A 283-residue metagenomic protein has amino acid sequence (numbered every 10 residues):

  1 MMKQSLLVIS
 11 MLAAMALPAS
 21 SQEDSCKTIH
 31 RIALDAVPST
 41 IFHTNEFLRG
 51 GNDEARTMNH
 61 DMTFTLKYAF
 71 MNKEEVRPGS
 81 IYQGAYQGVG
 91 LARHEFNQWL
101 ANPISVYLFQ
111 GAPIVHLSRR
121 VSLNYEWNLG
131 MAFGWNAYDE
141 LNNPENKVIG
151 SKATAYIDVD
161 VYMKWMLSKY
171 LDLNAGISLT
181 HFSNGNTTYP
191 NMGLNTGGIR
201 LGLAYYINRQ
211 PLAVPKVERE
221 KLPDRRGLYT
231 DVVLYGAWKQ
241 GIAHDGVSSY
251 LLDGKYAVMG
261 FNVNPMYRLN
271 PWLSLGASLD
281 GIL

Functional and structural regions predicted by a protein language model:
T28-H30, M58-F64, L100-V106, S151-I157 (+3 more regions): Residues that define the transmembrane beta-barrel architecture of outer-membrane proteins
H30-A55, R77-S80, S122-I157, Y162-S168: Outer-membrane beta-barrel translocator/channel fold
R31, E54-F96, Y250-L283: Glycine- and aromatic-enriched membrane insertion/assembly motifs of diderm outer-membrane and organelle channel
I32-A36, Q87-V89, Y125-L129, V161 (+3 more regions): Membrane-embedded beta-strand positions of outer-membrane beta-barrel proteins
L34, F64-F70, L108-I114, W127-M131 (+4 more regions): Residues on the lipid-exposed face of transmembrane beta-strands in outer-membrane beta-barrel proteins
A36-F42, F70, L91-N97, L129-A137 (+4 more regions): Transmembrane beta-strands of outer-membrane beta-barrel pores
L66, N195-K216: Outer-membrane beta-barrel "beta-signal"
E74-R77, R120, W165-L173, R209-L212 (+1 more regions): Repeated loop/turn-to-beta-strand initiation elements of outer-membrane beta-barrel proteins
